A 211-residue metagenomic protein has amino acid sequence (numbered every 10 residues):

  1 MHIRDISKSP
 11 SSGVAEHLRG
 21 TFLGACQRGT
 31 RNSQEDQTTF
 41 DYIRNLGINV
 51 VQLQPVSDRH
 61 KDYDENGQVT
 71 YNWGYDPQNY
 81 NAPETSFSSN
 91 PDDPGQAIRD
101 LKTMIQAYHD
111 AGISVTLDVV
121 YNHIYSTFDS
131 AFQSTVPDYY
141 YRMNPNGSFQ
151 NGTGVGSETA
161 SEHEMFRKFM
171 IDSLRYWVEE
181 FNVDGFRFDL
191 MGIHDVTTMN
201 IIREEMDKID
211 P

Functional and structural regions predicted by a protein language model:
M1: Active-site ligand-binding patch in enzyme domains
R4-F181, L190, D195-P211: Substrate-binding/active-site clefts of carbohydrate-active enzymes
G185-F186: Active-site capping/gating regions of soluble enzymes
